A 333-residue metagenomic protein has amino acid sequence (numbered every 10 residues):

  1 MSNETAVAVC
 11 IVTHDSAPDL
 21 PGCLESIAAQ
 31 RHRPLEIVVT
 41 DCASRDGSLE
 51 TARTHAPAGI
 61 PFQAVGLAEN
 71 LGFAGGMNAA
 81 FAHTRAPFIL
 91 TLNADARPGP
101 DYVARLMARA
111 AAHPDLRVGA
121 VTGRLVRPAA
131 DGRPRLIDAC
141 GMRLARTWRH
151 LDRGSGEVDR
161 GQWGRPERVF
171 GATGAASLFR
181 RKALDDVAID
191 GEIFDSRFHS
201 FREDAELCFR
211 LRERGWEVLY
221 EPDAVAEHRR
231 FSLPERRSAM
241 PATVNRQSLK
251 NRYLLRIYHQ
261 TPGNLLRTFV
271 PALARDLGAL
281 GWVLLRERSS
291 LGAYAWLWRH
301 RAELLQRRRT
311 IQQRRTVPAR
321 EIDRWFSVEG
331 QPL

Functional and structural regions predicted by a protein language model:
E25-P34: Short, acidic, metal-binding catalytic loop of nucleotide-sugar glycosyltransferases
S26, D41-E50, E69: A conserved acidic beta->alpha catalytic loop
G66-T84, A94, R105: Glycine-rich, basic loop-to-helix element that forms the pyrophosphate-binding segment of sugar-nucleotide handling
I89: Short aromatic/hydrophobic "clamp" motif used to bind/position activated sugar donors
P100-D138, L144: Conserved donor NDP-sugar-binding/catalytic core segment of glycosyltransferases
R149, E157-F179, H199-S200, R236: A recurrent flexible, glycine/aromatic-enriched loop bordering the glycosyltransferase active site that acts as
F170-V225: A short, conserved alpha-helix in the catalytic core of glycosyltransferases
N264-L333: Non-catalytic, C-terminal membrane-associated alpha-helical segments of glycosyltransferases
